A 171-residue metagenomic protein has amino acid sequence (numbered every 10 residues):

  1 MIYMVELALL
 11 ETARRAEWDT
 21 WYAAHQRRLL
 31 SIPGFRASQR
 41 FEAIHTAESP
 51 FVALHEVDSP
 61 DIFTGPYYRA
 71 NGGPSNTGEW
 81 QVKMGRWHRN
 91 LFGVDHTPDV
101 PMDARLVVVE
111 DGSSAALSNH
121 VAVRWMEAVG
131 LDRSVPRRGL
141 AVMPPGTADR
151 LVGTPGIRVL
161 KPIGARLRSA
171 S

Functional and structural regions predicted by a protein language model:
M1-S171: Macromolecular interaction modules
